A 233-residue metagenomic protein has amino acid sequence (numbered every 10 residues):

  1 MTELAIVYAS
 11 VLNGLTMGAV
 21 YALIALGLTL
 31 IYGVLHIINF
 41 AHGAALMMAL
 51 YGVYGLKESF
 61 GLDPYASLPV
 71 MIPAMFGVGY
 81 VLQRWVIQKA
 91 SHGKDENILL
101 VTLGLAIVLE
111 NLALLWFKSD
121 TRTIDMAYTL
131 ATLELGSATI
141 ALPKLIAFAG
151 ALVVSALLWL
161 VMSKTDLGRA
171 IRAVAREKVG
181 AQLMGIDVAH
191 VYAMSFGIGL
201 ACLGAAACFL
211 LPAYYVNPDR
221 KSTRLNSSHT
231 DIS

Functional and structural regions predicted by a protein language model:
M1-I24, G52, D63-S67, G93-L99 (+3 more regions): Membrane-interfacial amphipathic/re-entrant helices at transmembrane-helix boundaries
M17, T139-N217: Helix-loop-helix "hairpin" substructures at the membrane interface of multi-pass membrane proteins
Y21-A25, A45, A49-V53, S67 (+10 more regions): Alpha-helical transmembrane segments in multi-pass membrane proteins
G27-I38, G204-R220, S233: Non-cytoplasmic
Y32, H36-F40, M75, S137 (+3 more regions): Glycine-rich phosphate-binding loops of nucleotide-dependent enzymes
G61-L105, L112: Alpha-helical transmembrane segments within multi-pass membrane transporters and channels
K89-A90, K94-K164, V191, A213-Y215 (+1 more regions): Transmembrane helix-bundle core of multi-pass membrane transporters and related energy-transducing complexes
L225-S233: Single conserved hydrophobic/aromatic residue that forms the stacking wall/gate of nucleotide- or nucleobase-binding
